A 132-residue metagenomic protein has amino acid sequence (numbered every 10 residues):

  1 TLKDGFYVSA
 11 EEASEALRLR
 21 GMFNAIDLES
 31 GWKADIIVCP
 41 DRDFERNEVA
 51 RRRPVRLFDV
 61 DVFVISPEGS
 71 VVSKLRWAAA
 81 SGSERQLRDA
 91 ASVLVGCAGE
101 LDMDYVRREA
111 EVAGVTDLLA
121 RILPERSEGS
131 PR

Functional and structural regions predicted by a protein language model:
T1-R132: Compositionally biased terminal segments of proteins
